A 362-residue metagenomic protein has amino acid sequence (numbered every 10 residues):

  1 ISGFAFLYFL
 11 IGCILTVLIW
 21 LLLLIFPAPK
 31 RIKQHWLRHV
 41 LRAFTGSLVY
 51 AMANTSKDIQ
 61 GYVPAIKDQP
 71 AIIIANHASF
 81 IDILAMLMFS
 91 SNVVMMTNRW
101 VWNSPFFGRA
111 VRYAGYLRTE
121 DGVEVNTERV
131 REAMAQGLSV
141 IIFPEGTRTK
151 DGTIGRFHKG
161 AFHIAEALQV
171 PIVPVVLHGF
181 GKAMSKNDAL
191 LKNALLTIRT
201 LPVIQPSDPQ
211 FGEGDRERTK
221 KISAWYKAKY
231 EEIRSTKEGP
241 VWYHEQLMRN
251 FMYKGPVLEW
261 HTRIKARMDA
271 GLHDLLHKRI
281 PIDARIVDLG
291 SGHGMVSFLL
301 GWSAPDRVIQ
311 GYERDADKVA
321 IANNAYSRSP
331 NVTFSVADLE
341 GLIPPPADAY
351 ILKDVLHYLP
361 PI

Functional and structural regions predicted by a protein language model:
I1-A71, N250-A266: Membrane-anchoring hydrophobic helices of lipid-metabolizing enzymes
W20-H39, K67-G122: Catalytic core of membrane glycerolipid acyltransferases/transacylases, capturing the structured, soluble-facing
N126-Y253: Non-catalytic C-terminal accessory region of glycerolipid acyltransferases and related lyso-lipid remodeling enzymes
R267-I282: Conserved alpha-helix/loop element of class I SAM-dependent methyltransferases that forms part of the SAM/SAH-binding
H293-A304: Conserved SAM-binding loop of SAM-dependent methyltransferases across substrates and taxa, primarily the Class I
W302-S329: Class I SAM-dependent methyltransferase SAM/SAH-binding core
I351: A conserved beta-strand element that flanks and buttresses the S-adenosyl-L-methionine
L359-I362: A short, conserved alpha-helix within the catalytic core of class I
